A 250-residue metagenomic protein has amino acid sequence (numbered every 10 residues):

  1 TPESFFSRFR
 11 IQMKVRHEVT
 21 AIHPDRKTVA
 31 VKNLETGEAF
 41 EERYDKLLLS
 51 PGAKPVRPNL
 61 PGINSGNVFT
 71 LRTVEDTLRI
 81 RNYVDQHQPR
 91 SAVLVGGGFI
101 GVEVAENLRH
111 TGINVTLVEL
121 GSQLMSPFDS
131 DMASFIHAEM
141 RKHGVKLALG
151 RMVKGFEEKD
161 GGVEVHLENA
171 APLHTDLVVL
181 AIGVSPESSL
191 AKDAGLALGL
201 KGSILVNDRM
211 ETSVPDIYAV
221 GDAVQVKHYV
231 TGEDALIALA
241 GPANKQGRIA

Functional and structural regions predicted by a protein language model:
T1-I11, I22-R26, E38-F40, L49 (+2 more regions): Glycine-rich flavin
K14-E35, E42, H110-D208: A Rossmann-like FAD-binding core segment of flavoenzymes
V31, L49-S50, L94, L180 (+2 more regions): Redox-cofactor binding/interface segments in oxidoreductases and associated redox assembly factors
L49-T111, K146, L200, V206-D208: Glycine-rich dinucleotide-binding loop and its adjacent helix/turn
N64-Q88, E164-H166, P172-I249: FAD-site-proximal beta/loop scaffold in flavoenzymes
G101, L117, V220: Generic enzyme active-site microenvironment
